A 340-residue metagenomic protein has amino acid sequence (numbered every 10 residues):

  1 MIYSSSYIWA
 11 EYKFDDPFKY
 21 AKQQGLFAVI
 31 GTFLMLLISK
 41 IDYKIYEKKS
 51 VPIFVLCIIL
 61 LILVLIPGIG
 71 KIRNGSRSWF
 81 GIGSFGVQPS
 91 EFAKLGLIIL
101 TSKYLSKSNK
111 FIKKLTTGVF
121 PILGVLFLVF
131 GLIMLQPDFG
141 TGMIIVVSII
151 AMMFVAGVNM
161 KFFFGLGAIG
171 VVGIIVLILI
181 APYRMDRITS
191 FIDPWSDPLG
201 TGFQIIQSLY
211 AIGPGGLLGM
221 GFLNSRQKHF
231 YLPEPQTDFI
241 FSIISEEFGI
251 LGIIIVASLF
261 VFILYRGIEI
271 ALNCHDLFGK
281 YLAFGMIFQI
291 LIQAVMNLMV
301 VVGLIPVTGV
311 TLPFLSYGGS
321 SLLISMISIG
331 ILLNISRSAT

Functional and structural regions predicted by a protein language model:
M1-I8: Alpha-helical transmembrane segments of multi-pass membrane proteins
W9-Q204, S242-G303, I327-I331: Hydrophobic alpha-helical transmembrane segments of multi-pass inner membrane proteins, especially in bacterial systems
G83-A93, L135-P137, G216-M220, V310-I324: Glycine/serine-rich anion-binding loops at beta->alpha junctions that coordinate negatively charged ligand groups
D138-M143, M220-S225, P235-T237, I305-T308 (+1 more regions): Transmembrane helix boundary and interhelical junction motifs in multipass membrane proteins
G216-L251, A271-C274: Long extracytoplasmic/lumenal interhelical loops at the membrane interface of multi-pass membrane proteins
V295-T340: A juxtamembrane structural motif centered on a specific transmembrane helix
